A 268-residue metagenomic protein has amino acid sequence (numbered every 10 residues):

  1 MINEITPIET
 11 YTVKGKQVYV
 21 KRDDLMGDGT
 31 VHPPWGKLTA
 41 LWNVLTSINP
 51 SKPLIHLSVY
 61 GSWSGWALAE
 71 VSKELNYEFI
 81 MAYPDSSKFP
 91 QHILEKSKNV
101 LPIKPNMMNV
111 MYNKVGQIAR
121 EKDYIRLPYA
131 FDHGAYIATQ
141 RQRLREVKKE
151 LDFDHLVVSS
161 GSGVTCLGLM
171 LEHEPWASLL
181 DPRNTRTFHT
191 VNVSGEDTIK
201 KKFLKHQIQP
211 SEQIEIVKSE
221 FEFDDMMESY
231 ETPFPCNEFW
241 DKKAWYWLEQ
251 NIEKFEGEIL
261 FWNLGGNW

Functional and structural regions predicted by a protein language model:
M1-W268: PLP-dependent amino-acid enzyme catalytic core
